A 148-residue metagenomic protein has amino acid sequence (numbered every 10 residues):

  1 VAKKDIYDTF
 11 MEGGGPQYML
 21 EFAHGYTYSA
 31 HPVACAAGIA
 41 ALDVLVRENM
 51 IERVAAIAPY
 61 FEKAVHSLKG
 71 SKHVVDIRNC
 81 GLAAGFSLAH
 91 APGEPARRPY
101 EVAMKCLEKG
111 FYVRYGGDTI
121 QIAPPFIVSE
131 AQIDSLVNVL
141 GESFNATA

Functional and structural regions predicted by a protein language model:
V1-A148: Conserved N-terminal phosphate-binding loop of PLP-dependent enzymes in the Aspartate aminotransferase
